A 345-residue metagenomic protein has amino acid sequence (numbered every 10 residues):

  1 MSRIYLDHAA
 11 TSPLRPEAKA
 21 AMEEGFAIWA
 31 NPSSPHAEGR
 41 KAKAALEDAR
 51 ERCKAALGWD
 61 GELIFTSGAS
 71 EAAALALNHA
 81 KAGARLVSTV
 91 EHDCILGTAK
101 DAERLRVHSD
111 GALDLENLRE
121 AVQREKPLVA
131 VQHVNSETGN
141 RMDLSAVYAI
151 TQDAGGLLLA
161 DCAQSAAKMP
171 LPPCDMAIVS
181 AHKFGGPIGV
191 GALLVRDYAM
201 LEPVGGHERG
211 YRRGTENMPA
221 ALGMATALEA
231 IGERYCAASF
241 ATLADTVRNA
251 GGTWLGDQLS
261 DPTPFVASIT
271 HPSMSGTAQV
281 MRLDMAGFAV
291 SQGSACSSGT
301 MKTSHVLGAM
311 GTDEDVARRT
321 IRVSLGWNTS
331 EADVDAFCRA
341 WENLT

Functional and structural regions predicted by a protein language model:
M1-T345: Pyridoxal 5′-phosphate
